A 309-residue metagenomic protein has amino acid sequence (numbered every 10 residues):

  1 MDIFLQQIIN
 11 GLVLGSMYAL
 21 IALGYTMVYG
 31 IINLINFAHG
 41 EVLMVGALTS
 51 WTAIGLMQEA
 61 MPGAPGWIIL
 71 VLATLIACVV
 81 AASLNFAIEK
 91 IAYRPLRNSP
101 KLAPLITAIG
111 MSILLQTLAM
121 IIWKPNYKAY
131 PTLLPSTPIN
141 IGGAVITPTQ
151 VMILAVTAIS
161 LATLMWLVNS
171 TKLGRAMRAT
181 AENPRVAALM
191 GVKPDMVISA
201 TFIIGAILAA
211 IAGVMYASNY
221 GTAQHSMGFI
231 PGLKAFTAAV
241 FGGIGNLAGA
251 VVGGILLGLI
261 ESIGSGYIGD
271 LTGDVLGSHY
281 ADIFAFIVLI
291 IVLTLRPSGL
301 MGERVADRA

Functional and structural regions predicted by a protein language model:
M1-I21, T49, A60-L72, S99-A103 (+4 more regions): Membrane-interfacial amphipathic/re-entrant helices at transmembrane-helix boundaries
F4-A53, A87-A103, A239-L247: Single transmembrane alpha-helix segments in multi-pass membrane proteins
L14, V145-A223, G242, L247-G253: Helix-loop-helix "hairpin" substructures at the membrane interface of multi-pass membrane proteins
Y18, L70-C78, F202-A209, Y216-F286: Transmembrane alpha-helical segments in multi-pass inner-membrane proteins
I31-A87, I91, Y267-V275: Membrane-embedded helix boundary and interhelical linker motif in transport proteins
A47-T52, T74-L84, M111-A119, V156-M165 (+3 more regions): Hydrophobic core segments of alpha-helical transmembrane domains in multi-pass membrane transport and ion-translocation
M61-M111, L118, V252-L257, E261 (+1 more regions): Alpha-helical transmembrane segments within multi-pass membrane transporters and channels
P95-L96, K101-S170, V197, I263-D282 (+2 more regions): Transmembrane helix-bundle core of multi-pass membrane transporters and related energy-transducing complexes
